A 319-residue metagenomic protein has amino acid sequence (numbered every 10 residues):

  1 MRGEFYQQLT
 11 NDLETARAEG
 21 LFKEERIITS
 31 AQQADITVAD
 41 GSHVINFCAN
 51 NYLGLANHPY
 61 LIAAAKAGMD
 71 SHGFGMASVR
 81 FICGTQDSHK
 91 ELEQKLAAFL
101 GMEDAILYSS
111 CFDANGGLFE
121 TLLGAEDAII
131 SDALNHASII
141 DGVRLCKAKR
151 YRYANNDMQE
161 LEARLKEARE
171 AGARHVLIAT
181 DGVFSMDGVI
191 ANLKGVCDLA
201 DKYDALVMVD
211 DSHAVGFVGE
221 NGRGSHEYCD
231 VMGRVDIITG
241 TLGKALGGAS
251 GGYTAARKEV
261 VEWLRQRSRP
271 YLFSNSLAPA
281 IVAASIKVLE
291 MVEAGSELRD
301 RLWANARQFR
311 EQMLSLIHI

Functional and structural regions predicted by a protein language model:
L9-F74, A205: N-terminal "arm"/small-domain region of PLP-dependent enzymes with the aminotransferase-like
N51, Y151, N155-V209: Active-site phosphate-binding strand-loop segment of PLP-dependent enzymes
V79-C83, E93-G117: Short loop-beta-helix segment that forms the pyridoxal 5′-phosphate
L118-A137: Conserved PLP-anchoring active-site segment centered on the Schiff-base-forming lysine
N221, E227-W263: Active-site PLP attachment segment
V288-R310: Structural signature of PLP-dependent enzymes
I317-I319: Conserved small/polar residues in nucleotide/adenosyl-binding loops
